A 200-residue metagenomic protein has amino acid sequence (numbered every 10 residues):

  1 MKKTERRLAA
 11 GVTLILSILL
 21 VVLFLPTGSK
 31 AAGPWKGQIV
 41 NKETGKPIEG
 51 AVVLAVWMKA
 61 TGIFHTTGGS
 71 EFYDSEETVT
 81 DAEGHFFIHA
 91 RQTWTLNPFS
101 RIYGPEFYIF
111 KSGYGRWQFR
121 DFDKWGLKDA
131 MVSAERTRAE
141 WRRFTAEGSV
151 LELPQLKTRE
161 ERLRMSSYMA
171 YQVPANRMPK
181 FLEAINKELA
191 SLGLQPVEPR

Functional and structural regions predicted by a protein language model:
K2-L14: N-terminal Sec-pathway targeting helices
G11, F99-R200: Feature of secretome-associated and extracellular-like proteins
S17-I48, L54-V56, R164-R200: Beta-strand-rich domain onsets/edges
G28, T66-G69, L96-S100: Short consensus segments that form the blades of beta-propeller domains, in both extracellular/periplasmic
K42-E49, V79-E83, K111-G115, L156-R159: A short, structured loop/turn motif at beta-sheet edges
P47, A55-V56, T93-T95, K124: A short acidic/small-residue loop/turn micro-motif
M58-T61, S112: Change "in extracellular beta-sheet-rich domains … of secreted and cell-surface proteins" to "in beta-sheet-rich domains
T61-R91: Short, acidic Ser/Thr/Gly-rich low-complexity loop/linker segments typical of extracellular and cell-surface proteins
